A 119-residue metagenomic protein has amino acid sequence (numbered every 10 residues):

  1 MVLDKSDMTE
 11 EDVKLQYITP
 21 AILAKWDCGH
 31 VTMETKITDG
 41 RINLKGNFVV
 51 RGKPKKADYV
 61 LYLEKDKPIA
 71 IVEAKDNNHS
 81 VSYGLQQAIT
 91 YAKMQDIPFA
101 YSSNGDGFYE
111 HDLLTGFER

Functional and structural regions predicted by a protein language model:
M1-R119: Accessory nucleic-acid engagement/destabilization modules that flank
